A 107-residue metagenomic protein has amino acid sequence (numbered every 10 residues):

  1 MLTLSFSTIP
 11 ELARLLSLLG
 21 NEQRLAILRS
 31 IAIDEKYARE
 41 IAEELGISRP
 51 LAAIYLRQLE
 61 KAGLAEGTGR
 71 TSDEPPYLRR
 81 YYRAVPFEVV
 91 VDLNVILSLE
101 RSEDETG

Functional and structural regions predicted by a protein language model:
M1-I9: Long, low-complexity, charged/polar intrinsically disordered regions in eukaryotic proteins
P10-E11, E66: Short, conserved clusters of charged catalytic residues that mark active-site and nucleotide-handling motifs
E11-L51, D73-Y82, F87: N-terminal helix-turn-helix DNA-binding core of bacterial DNA-binding proteins
E43, E60-K61: Alpha-helical residues within the helix-turn-helix
A62-P76: Beta-hairpin "wing" of winged helix-turn-helix
D73-G107: Conserved segment of winged-helix/HTH DNA-binding domains
